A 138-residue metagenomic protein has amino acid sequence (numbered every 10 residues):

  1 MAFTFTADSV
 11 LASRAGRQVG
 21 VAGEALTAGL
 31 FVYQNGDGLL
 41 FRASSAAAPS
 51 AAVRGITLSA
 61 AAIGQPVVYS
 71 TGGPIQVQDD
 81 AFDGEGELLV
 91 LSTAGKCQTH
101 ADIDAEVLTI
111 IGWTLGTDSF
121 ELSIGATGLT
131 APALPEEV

Functional and structural regions predicted by a protein language model:
A2-V138: Glycine-anchored, exposed beta-strand/edge motif detector
